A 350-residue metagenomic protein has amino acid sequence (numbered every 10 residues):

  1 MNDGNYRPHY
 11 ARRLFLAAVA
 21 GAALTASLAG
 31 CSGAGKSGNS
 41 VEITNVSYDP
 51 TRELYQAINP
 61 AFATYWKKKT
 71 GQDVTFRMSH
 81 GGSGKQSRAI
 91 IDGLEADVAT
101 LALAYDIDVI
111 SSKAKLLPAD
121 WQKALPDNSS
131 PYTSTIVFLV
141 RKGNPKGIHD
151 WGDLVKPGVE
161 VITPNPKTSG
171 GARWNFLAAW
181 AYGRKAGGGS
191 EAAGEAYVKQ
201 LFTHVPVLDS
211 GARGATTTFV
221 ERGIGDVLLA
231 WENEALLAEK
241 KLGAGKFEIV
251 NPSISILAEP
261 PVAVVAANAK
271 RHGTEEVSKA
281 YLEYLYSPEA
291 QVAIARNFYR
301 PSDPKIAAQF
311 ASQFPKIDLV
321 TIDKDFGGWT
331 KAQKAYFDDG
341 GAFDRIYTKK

Functional and structural regions predicted by a protein language model:
M1-E42: Short, low-complexity disordered leader/linker segments with a strong preference for bacterial N-terminal type II
S37-T168, A311, Y347-T348: N-terminal segment of the mature folded domain
P50-A57, K167-A196: Bilobed "Venus flytrap"/periplasmic-binding protein-like clamshell domains and structurally analogous long
N59-K68, I91-E95, A104, S111-K115 (+10 more regions): Sec-exported extracytoplasmic/periplasmic mature domains
W121-P131, G152, E239-I256: Short beta-strand->loop
G143-H149, T168, A181-G189, N268-E276: Short helix-loop capping/hinge motifs at secondary-structure junctions, enriched in acidic/polar residues
A186-S253: Ligand-binding pocket segment of bilobal, Venus flytrap-like solute-binding proteins
A269-K350: Extracellular/periplasmic juxtamembrane helices and adjacent flexible linkers that interface with membrane partners
